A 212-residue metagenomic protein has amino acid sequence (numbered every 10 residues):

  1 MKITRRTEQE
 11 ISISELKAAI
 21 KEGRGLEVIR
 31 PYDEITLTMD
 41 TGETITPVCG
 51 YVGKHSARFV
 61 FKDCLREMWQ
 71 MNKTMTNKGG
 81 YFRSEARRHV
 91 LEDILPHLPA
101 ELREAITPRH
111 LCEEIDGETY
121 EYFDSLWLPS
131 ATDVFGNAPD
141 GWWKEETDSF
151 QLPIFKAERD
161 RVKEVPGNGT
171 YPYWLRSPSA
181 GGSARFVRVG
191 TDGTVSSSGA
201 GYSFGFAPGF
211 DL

Functional and structural regions predicted by a protein language model:
M1-L212: Collagenous Gly-X-Y triple-helix signature in extracellular proteins
